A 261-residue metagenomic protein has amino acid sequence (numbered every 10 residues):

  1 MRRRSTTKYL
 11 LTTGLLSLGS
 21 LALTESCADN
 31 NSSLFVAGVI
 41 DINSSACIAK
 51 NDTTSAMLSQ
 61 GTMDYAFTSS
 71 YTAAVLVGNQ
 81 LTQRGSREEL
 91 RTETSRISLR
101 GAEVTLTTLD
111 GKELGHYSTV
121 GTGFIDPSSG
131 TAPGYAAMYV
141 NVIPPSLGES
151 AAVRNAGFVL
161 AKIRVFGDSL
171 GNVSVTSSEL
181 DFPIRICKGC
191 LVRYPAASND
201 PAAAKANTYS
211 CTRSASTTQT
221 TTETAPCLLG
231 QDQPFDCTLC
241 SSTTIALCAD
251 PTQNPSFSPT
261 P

Functional and structural regions predicted by a protein language model:
M1-E25: Sec-dependent bacterial lipoprotein signal peptides
C27-P261: Non-catalytic macromolecular-recognition regions in eukaryotic signaling proteins
